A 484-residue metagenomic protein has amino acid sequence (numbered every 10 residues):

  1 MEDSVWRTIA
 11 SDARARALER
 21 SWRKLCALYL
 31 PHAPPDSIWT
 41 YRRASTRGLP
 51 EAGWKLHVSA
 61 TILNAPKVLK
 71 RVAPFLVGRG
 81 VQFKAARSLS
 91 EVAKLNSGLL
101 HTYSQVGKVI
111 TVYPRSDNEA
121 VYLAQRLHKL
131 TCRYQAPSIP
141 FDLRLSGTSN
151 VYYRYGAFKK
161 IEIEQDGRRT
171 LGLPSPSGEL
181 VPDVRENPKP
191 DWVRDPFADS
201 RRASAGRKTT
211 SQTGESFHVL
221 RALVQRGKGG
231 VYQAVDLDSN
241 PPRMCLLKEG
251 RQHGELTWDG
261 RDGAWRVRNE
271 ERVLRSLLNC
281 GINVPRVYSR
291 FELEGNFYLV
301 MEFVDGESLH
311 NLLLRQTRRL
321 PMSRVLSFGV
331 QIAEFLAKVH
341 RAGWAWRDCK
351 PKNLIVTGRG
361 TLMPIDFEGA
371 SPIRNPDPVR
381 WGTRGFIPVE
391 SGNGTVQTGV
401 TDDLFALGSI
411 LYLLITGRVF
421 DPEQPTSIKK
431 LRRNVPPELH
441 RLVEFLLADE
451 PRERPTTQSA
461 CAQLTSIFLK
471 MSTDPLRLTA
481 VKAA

Functional and structural regions predicted by a protein language model:
W54-H57, R221, K228-R268: ATP-binding glycine-rich loop module of kinase domains
R168-L220: Juxta-kinase regulatory segment immediately upstream of eukaryotic protein kinase catalytic domains
L278-S289: Conserved HxN/HPN-centered segment at the entrance to the catalytic loop of eukaryotic protein kinase-like domains
E294-S308: Conserved short submotifs of the Hanks-type protein kinase catalytic core that shape the nucleotide-binding pocket
F328-G329: Activation segment signature within eukaryotic-like protein kinase domains
H340-V356: Catalytic-loop of the protein kinase fold
D377-S391: Conserved activation segment of eukaryotic-like protein kinases, specifically the C-terminal portion of the activation
A448-S459: A conserved short helix/loop substructure at the end of the activation segment of eukaryotic-like protein kinase domains
